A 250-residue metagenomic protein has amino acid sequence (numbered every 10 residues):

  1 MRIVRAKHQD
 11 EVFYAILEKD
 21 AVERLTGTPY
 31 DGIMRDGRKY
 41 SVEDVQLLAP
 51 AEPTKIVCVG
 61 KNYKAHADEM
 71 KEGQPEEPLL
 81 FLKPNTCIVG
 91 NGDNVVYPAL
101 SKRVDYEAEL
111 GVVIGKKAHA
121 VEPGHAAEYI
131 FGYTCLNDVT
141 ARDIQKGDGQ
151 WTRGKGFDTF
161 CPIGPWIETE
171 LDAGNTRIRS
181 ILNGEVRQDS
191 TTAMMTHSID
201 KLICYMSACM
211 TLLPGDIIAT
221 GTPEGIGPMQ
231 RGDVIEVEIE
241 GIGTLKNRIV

Functional and structural regions predicted by a protein language model:
M1-P78, L171-A173, R179-I181, E185-V186 (+1 more regions): N-terminal non-catalytic cap/leader segment that marks the start of a structured domain
Q46, P50, H66, Q74 (+2 more regions): Catalytic-pocket segment enriched in acidic/His residues
C58, G90, D105-E107, L213 (+1 more regions): Residue-level recognition of short, solvent-exposed, well-ordered loop/turn junctions that link secondary-structure
Q74-N91, Y106, E236-E240: Structural signature of FAD isoalloxazine-binding scaffolds in flavoprotein oxidoreductases
K83, A108-L110, I114-K116, T134-V139 (+2 more regions): Short, structured patches in soluble enzyme cores that scaffold and shape functional sites
N91-G111: A structural-propensity feature for long, helix-poor, extended segments
H119-Y133: N-terminal accessory regions of nucleic-acid-interacting proteins
